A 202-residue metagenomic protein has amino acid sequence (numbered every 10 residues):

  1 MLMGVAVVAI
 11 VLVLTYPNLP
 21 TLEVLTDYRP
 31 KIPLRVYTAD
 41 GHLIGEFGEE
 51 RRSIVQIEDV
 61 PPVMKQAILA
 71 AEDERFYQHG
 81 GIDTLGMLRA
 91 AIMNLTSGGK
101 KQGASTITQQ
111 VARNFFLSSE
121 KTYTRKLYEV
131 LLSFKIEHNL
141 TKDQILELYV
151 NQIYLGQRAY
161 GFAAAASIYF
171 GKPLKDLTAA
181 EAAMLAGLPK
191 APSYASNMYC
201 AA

Functional and structural regions predicted by a protein language model:
M1-Y37, R75, L95: N-terminal type II signal-anchor transmembrane helix that functions as the membrane-insertion/stop-transfer segment
L19-L22, G48-I57, A71, V130: N-terminal post-signal-peptidase region of extra-cytosolic proteins
D27-R29, Y37, V60-V63, N139-T141 (+1 more regions): Extracellular/periplasmic catalytic domains that process cell-envelope and extracellular macromolecules
D27-S53, D59: Short extracytoplasmic
D27-Y28, F47-E49, G80-G86, A104-S105 (+1 more regions): Short, glycine-/polar-rich solvent-exposed loops and beta-turns at beta-strand/coil boundaries
G45-S53, L69, A90, K190-Y194: Acidic/histidine-rich, surface-exposed loop or edge segments in extracytoplasmic proteins
Q56-I107, Y160-F170, L177-A180: Flexible, acidic/glycine-enriched loop-and-adjacent beta/alpha segments that face the extracytoplasmic/periplasmic side
G99-A202: Non-catalytic, structured segments within soluble enzyme domains
